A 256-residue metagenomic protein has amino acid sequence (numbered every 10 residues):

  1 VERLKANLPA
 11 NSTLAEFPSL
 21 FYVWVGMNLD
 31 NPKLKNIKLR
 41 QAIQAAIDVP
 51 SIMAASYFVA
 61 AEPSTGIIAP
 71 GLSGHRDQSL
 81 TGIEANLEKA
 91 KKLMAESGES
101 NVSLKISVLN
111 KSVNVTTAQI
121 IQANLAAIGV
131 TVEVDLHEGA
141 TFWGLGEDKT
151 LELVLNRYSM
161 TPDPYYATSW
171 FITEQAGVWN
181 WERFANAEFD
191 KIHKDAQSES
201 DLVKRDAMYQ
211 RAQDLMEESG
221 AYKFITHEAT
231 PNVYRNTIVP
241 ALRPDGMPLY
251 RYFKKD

Functional and structural regions predicted by a protein language model:
V1-N31, R157: Extracellular/periplasmic solute-recognition and catalytic clefts
E2-A15, D148-L151, P164-V178, R235-V239: Ligand-binding "clamshell"
T13-G26, G71, E174-D190: Periplasmic-binding protein-like
E16, D30, L34-L72, T116-T117 (+1 more regions): Periplasmic-binding protein-like
L34, E62-E96, V113-T116: Structural transition elements
K38, T131-F142, S169-N236, D256: Extracytoplasmic/peripheral linker and loop segments enriched in polar/acidic and small residues with frequent Thr/Pro
A61, A95-M160, W181, L202 (+1 more regions): Ligand/substrate-recognition segments at binding pockets and active sites
N232-D256: Long beta-strand-rich cores associated with HINT superfamily self-processing modules
